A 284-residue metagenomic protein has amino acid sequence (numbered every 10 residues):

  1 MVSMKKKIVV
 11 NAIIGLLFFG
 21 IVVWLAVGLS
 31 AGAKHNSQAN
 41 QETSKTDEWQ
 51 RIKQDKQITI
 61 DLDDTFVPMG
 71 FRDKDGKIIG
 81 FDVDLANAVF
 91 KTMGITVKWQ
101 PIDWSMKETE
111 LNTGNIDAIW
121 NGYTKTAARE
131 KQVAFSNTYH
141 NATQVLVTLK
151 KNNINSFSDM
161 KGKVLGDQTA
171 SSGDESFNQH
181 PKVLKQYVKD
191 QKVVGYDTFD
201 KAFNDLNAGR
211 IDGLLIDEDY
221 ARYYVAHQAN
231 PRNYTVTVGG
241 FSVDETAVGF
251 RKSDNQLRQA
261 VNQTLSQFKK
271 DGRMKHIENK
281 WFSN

Functional and structural regions predicted by a protein language model:
M1-Q54: Short, low-complexity disordered leader/linker segments with a strong preference for bacterial N-terminal type II
N11, N40-G122: Extracytoplasmic small-molecule ligand-binding "clamshell" domains of the periplasmic binding protein/Venus flytrap
W49, F81-D82, E130-Y139, Y234-G239 (+1 more regions): A structural signal for short loop-to-beta-strand junctions that line the ligand-binding cleft of periplasmic/secreted
D64, N141-T148, E218, A226-S266 (+1 more regions): Periplasmic-binding protein-like
A86-I95, G173-G195, V225-N230: Ligand-binding cleft/hinge of the Venus flytrap
Q100-P101, S105-I119, Q132, S158-K161 (+1 more regions): Short helices/loops that flank or line small-molecule/ion binding pockets
M106, Y123-K131, S176-Q179, N204-A208 (+1 more regions): A ligand-binding cleft/hinge motif common to bilobed small-molecule-binding domains
T148-L165: Flexible hinge/capping segments at coil-to-helix
